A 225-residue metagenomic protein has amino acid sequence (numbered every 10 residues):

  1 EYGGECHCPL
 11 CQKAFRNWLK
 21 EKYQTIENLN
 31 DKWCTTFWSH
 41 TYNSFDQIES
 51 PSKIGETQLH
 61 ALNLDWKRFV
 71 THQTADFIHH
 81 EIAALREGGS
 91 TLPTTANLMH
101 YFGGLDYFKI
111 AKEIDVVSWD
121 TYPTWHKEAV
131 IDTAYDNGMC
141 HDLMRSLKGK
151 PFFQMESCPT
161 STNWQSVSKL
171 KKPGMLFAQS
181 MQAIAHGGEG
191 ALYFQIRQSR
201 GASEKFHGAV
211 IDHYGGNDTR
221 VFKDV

Functional and structural regions predicted by a protein language model:
E1-M139: Polysaccharide-binding and catalytic clefts of secreted carbohydrate-active enzymes
T41-P51, T91, A111-D115, Y122-V225: Carbohydrate-binding surfaces of carbohydrate-active enzymes
